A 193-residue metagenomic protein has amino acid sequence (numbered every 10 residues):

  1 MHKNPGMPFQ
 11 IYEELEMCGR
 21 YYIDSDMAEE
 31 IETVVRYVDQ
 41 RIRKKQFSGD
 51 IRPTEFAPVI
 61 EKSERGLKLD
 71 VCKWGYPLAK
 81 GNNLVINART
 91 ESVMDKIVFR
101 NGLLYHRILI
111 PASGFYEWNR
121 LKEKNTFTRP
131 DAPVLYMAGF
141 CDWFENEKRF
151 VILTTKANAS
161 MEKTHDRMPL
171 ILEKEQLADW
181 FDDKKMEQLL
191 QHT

Functional and structural regions predicted by a protein language model:
H2-K3, M7-T193: Short linear sequence motif anchored by a di-proline
